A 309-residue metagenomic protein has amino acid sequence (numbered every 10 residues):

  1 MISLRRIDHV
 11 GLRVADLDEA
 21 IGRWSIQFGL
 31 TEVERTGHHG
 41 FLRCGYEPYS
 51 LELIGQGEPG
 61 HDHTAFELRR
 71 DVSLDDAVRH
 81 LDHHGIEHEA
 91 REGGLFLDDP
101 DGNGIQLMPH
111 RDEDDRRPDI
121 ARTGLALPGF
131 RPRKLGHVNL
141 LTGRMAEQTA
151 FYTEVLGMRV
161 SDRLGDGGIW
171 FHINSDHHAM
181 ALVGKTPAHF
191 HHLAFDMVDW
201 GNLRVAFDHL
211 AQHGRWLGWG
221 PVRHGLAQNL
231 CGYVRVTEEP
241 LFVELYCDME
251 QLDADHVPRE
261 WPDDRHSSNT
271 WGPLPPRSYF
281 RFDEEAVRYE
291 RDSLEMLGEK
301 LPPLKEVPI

Functional and structural regions predicted by a protein language model:
M1, H9, E32, I54-Q56 (+2 more regions): Generic N-terminal leader segments that precede the first folded domain
I2-L4, Q56-P59, P128-P132, K185-P187: Short, flexible turn/loop "capping" segments at secondary-structure junctions
I2-Y49, F96, L140-H178, V183: Core segments of cupin and vicinal oxygen chelate
V10, T64, V138, L193: Hydrophobic adenine-recognition pocket in adenosine-nucleotide-binding enzymes
D16-D18, A65-N103, T142-A146, F195-I309: Vicinal oxygen chelate
G29-D62, G104-R111, S161-H191, D196-W200 (+1 more regions): Conserved short beta-strand elements that form part of the metal-binding/catalytic scaffold of enzyme active sites
M108-G143: Surface-exposed beta-loop interaction hotspot
